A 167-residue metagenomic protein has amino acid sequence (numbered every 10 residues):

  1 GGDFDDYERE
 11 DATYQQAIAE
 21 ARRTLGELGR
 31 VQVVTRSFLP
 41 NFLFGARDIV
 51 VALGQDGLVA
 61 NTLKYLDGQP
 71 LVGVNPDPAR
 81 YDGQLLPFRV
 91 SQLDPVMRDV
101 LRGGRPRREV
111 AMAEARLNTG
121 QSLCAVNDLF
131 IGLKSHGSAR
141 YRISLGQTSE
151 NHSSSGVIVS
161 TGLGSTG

Functional and structural regions predicted by a protein language model:
G1-I49, L53, P87-R107, S122: ATP/NTP phosphate-donor binding region
R36-F38, P76-A79: Short, ordered loop/turn segments at secondary-structure junctions
V50, L71, V157-I158: Short, well-ordered beta-strand core segments
A52-G54, V74, T161: Short His-Asn-centered micro-motif
G57-L63, S165-G167: Short glycine/serine/threonine-rich phosphate/pyrophosphate-binding segments that cradle anionic phosphate groups
N61-P76: Gly/Ser-rich helix-loop-strand patches that form or flank binding pockets for ribonucleotide-derived cofactors
D77-G156: Catalytic core of DAGKc-family lipid kinases
G156-G167: Conserved mixed alpha/beta catalytic, RNA-binding, or beta-rich assembly cores of soluble enzyme, regulatory
